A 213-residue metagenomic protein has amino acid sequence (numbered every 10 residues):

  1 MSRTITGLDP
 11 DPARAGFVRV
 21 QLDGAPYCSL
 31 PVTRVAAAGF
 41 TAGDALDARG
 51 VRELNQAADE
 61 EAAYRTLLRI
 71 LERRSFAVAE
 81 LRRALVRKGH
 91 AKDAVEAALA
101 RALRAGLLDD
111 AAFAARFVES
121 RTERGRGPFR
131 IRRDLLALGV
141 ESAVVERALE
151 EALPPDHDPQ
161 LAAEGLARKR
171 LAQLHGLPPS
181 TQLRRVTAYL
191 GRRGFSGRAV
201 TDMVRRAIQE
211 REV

Functional and structural regions predicted by a protein language model:
M1-V213: An alpha-helical, amphipathic repeat domain used for nucleic-acid recognition, typified by the mTERF helical solenoid
